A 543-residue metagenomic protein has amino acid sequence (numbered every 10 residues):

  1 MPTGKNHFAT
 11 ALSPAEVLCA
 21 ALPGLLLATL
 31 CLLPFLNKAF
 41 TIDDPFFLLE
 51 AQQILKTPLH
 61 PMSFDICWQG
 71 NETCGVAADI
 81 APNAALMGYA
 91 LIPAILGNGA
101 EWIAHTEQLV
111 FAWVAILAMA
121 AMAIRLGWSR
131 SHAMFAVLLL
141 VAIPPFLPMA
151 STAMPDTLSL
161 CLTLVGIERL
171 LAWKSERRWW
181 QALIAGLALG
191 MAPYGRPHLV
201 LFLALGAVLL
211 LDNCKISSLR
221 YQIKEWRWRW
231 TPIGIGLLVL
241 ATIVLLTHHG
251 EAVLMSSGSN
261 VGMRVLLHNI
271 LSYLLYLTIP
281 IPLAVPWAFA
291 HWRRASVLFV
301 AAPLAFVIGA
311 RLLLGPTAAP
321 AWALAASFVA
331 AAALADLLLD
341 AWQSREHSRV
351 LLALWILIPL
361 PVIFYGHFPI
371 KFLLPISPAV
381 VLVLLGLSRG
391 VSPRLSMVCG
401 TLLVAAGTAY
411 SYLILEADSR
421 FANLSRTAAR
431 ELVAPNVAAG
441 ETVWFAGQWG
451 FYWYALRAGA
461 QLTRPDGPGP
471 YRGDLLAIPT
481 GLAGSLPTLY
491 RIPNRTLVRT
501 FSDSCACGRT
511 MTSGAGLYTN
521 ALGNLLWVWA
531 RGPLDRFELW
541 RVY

Functional and structural regions predicted by a protein language model:
L30, P197-L199, A204-N213, E225-G315 (+2 more regions): Membrane-lumen/periplasm interface segments of specific transmembrane helices in polyprenyl phosphate-linked
C31, A136-L138, R169, Q181-R196 (+3 more regions): Membrane-interface alpha helices of multi-pass inner-membrane proteins
T41, P148-L158, P369-I370: Short acidic/glycine- and proline-prone juxtamembrane loop motifs at membrane-interface regions of multi-pass membrane
E50-I54, F64, Q69-G99, L109-V110: Short hydrophobic/aromatic helix or loop-helix immediately within or flanking a transmembrane segment in polytopic
W102-W128, V165: Transmembrane-helix motifs of polytopic, lipid-linked glycan transferases
I124-G127, G166-A182, A192, C214 (+3 more regions): Membrane-interface transmembrane helices that cradle and orient dolichyl/undecaprenyl
L187, T231-L238, A295-I308, A321-I358 (+2 more regions): Signature aromatic-anchored transmembrane alpha helix within multi-pass, membrane-resident enzymes that catalyze glycan
H367, S396-D474, T480, G516-L539: Membrane-embedded, lumen/periplasm-facing catalytic core of multi-pass transferases that use lipid-linked donors
